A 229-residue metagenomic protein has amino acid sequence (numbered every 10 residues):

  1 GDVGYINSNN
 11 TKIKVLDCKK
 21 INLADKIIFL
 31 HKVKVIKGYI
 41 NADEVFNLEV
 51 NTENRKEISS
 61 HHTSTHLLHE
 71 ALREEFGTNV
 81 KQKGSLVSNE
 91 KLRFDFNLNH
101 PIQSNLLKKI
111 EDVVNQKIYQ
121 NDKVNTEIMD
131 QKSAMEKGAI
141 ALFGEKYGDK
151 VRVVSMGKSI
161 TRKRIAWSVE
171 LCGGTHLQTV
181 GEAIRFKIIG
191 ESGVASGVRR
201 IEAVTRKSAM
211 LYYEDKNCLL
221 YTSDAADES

Functional and structural regions predicted by a protein language model:
G1-S223, S229: A glycine- and charged-residue-rich anion-binding loop/surface
